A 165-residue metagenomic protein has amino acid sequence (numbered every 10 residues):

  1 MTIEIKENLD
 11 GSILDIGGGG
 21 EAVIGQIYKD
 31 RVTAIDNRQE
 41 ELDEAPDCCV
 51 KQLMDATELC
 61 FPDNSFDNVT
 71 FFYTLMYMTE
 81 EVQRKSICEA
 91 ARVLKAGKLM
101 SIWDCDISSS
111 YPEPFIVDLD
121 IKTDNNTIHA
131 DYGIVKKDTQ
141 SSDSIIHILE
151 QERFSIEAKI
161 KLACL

Functional and structural regions predicted by a protein language model:
M1-G11: Conserved alpha-helix/loop element of class I SAM-dependent methyltransferases that forms part of the SAM/SAH-binding
L14-E58: Class I SAM-dependent methyltransferase SAM/SAH-binding core
T57-V69: A short acidic, Gly/Pro-enriched loop at the edge of an enzyme's catalytic core that lines a small-molecule cofactor
N68-V82: A short SAM/SAH-binding and catalytic strip from SAM-dependent methyltransferases
R84-A96: A short glycine-rich, Lys/Arg-flanked "PGG" loop and its adjoining helix->strand segment in the class I
S101-N126: Conserved class I S-adenosyl-L-methionine
G133-E152: Short alpha-helix
F154-C164: Conserved S-adenosyl-L-methionine
